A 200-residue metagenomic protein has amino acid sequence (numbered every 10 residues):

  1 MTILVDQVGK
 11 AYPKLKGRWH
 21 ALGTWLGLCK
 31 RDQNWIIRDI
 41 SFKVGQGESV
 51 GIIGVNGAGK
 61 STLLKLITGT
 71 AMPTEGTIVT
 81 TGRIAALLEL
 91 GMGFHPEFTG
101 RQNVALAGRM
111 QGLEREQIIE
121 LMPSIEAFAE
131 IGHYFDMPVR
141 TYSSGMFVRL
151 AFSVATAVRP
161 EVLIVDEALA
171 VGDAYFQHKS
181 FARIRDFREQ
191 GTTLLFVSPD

Functional and structural regions predicted by a protein language model:
M1-R38: Pre-NBD coupling/linker segments of ABC/ABC-like ATPases
L22-T24, A105, Q117-Y134, A151-S153: Conserved ABC ATPase "signature" region
I53-V55: The feature captures the beta-strand-to-loop junction immediately N-terminal to the Walker
T68: Helix-to-loop junction immediately C-terminal to a conserved catalytic motif
S153-V165, V171: A short, proline-enriched helix->beta-strand linker immediately N-terminal to the Walker B motif in ABC-type P-loop
Q177-Q190: Helical segment within the ABC ATPase nucleotide-binding domain
